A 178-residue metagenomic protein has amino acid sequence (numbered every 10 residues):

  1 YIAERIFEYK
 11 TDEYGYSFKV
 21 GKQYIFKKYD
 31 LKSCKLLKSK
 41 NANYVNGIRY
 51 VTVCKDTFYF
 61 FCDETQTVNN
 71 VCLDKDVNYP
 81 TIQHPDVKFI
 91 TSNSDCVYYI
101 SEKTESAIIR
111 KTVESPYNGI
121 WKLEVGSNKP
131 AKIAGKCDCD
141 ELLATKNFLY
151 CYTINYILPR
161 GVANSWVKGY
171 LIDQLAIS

Functional and structural regions predicted by a protein language model:
Y1-E4, F60, Y98-I100, Y150-T153: Residue position within the beta-strands of beta-propeller blades
F7-T11, T65-Q66, K103-I108, Y156-P159: Short glycine/acidic-enriched loop and turn motifs that connect beta-strands
Y9-Y14, L37, F60: Beta-propeller folds
E13-F18, T52, T57, G169: Carboxylate-rich, polar loop motifs that coordinate divalent cations or form catalytic acidic clusters
F18-N41, T65-Q83, R110-A134, I157-S178: Surface-exposed loop/turn elements that mediate protein-protein interactions on large endomembrane-trafficking
G21, S33, K55-D56, D63 (+2 more regions): Residue-level signal for tight coil/turn positions that link beta-strands
V45-K55, P85-S94, C137-K146: Repeated scaffold domains used in trafficking and secretory/extracellular systems, primarily beta-propellers
V87-K88, S101, E105-Y117, W121 (+2 more regions): Intrinsically disordered, low-complexity segments enriched in Gly and acidic/Ser/Thr residues that form flexible
